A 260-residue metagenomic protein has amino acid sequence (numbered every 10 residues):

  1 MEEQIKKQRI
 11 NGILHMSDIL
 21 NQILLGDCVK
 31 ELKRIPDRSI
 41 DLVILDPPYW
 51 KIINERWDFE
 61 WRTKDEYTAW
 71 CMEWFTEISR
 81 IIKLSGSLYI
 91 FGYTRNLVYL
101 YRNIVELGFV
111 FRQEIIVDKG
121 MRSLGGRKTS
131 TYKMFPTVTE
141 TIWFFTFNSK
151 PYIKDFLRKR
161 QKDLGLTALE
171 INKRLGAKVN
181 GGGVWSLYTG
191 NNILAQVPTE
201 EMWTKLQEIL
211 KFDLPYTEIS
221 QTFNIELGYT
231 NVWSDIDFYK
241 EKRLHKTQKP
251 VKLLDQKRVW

Functional and structural regions predicted by a protein language model:
E2-W260: Core catalytic lobe of class I
